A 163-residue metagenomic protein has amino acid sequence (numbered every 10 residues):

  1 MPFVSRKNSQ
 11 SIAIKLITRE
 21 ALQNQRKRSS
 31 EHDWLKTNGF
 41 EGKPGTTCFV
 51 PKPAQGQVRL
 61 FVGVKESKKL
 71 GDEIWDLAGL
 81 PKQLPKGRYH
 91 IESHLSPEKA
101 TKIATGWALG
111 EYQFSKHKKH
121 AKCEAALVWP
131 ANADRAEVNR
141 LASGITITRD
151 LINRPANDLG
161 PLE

Functional and structural regions predicted by a protein language model:
M1-E163: N-terminal hydrophobic/helix-forming segments and targeting peptides
